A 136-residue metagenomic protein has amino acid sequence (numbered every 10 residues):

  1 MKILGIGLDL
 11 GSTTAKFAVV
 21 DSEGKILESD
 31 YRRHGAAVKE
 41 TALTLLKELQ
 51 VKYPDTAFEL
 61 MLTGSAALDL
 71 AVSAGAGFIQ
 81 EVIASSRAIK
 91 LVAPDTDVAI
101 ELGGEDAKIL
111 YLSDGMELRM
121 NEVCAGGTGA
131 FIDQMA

Functional and structural regions predicted by a protein language model:
M1-E23, T96-S113: Gly/Thr-rich phosphate-binding beta-strand-loop-beta motif of the actin/hexokinase/Hsp70
L4-E40, T44-K47, L118, E122-V123: Short glycine-rich, Thr/Ser-proximal phosphate-binding strand/loop in the N-terminal lobe of ATP-dependent enzymes
S22, Y31-H34, Q50-I83, L110-R119: Short beta-strand-loop/turn "lid" adjacent to the catalytic site in phosphate-handling enzymes
H34, L46-P54, A93-D97, A136: Structural signal for hydrophobic packing residues in well-ordered secondary-structure cores of soluble enzyme domains
A37, V82-S85, E105: Short acidic loop-to-helix transition motifs that present clustered carboxylates
E40, R87, L91, G126-Q134: Residues on a specific face of well-ordered alpha-helices
E81-I100: Active-site cofactor/substrate anionic-group-binding motifs, chiefly glycine- and Lys/Arg-rich phosphate-binding loops
D114-A136: Glycine-rich phosphate-binding loop plus the immediately following alpha-helix
